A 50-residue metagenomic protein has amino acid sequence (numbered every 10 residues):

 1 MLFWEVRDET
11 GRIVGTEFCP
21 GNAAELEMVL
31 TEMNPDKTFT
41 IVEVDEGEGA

Functional and structural regions predicted by a protein language model:
M1-I13: Short aromatic-glycine-(Arg/Gly/Cys) micro-motifs in beta-strand/loop hairpins
E5, E27, P35: Functionally constrained cores in energy, signaling, and assembly domains
T10-N22: A short, exposed loop/beta-hairpin motif centered on an aromatic-Gly-Thr core
N22-T31: Short, surface-exposed linear segments at secondary-structure transitions and domain or protein termini
E32-A50: Short, mixed-charge low-complexity intrinsically disordered segments
